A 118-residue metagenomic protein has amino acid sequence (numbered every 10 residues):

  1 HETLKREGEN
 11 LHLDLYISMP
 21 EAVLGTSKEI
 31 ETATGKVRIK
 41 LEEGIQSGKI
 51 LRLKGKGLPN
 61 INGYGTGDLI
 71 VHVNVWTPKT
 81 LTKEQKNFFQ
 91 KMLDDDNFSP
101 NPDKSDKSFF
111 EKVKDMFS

Functional and structural regions predicted by a protein language model:
H1-S118: Charged, often glycine-enriched C-terminal and inter-domain segments that act as flexible interaction/assembly
